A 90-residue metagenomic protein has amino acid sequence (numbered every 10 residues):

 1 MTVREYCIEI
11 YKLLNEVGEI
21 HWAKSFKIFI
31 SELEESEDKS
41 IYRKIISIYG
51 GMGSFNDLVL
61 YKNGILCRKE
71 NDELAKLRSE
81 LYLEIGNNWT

Functional and structural regions predicted by a protein language model:
M1-K27, E80-W89: Short terminal alpha-helical segments
V3-L14, S36, F55, K62 (+2 more regions): Generic alpha-helix detector with strongest preference for long hydrophobic helices that associate with membranes
Y6, E32, S36, I41-K44 (+4 more regions): Amphipathic coiled-coil alpha-helices
E16-L58: Amphipathic alpha-helical interaction modules
G50-T90: Amphipathic alpha-helical binding modules
